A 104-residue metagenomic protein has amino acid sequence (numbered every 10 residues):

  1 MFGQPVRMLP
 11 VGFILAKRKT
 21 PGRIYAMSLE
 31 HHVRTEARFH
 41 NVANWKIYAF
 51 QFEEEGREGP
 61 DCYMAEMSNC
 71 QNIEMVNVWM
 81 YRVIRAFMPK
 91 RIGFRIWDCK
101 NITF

Functional and structural regions predicted by a protein language model:
M1-F104: Extracellular/periplasmic carbohydrate-active domains that bind, remodel, or depolymerize complex polysaccharides
